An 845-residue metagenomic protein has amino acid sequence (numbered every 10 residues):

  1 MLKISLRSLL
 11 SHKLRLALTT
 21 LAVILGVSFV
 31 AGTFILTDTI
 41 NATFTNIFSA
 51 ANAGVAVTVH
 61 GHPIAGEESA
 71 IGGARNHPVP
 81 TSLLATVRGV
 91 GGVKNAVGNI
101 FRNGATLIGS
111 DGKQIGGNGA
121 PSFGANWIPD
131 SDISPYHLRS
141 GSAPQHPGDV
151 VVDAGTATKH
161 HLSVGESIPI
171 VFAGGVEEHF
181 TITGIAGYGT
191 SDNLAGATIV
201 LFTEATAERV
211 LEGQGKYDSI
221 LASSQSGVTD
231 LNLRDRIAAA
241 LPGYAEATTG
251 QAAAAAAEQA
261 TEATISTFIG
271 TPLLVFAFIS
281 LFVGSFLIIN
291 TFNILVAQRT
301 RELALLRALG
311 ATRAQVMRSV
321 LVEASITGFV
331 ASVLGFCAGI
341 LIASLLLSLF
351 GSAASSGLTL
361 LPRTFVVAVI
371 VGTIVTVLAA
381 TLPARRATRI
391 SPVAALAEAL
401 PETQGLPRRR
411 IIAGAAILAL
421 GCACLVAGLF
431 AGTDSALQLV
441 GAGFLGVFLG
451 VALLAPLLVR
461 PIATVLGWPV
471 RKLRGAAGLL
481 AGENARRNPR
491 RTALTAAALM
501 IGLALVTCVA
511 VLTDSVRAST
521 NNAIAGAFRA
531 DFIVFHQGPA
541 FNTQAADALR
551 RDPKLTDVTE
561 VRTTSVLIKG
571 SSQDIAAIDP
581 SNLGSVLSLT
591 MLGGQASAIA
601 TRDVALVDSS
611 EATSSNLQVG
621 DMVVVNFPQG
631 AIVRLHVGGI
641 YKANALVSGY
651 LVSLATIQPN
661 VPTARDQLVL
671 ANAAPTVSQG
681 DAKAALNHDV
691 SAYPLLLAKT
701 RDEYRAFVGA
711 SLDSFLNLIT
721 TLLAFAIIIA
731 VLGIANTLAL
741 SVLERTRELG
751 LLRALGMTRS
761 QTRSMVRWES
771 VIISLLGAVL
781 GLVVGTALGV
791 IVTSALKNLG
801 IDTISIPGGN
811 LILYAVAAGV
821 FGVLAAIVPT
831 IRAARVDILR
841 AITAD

Functional and structural regions predicted by a protein language model:
L2-F282, I294, S352, R363 (+3 more regions): Membrane transport/envelope proteins' first extracytoplasmic loop
S8-R15, A277, G284-G328, P383 (+3 more regions): Interfacial "coupling" helices/loops that link adjacent transmembrane helices in transporter permeases
S11-L18, F268-T271, R363, V367-A379 (+3 more regions): Alpha-helical transmembrane segments, especially those used as permease/efflux helices and single-pass anchors
V27-V59, I64-A65, I342-G351, L429-F444 (+5 more regions): Alpha-helical transmembrane segments
F292, S325-S355, T364-R389, L418-A431 (+5 more regions): Small-residue-rich transmembrane alpha-helices
R389-Q404, A834-D845: Short cytosolic juxtamembrane segments of multi-pass membrane proteins
L445, V451, L457-R602, L606-E611 (+1 more regions): Juxtamembrane segments of multi-pass membrane proteins
T492, A496, E560, D666-N672 (+2 more regions): C-terminal transmembrane helical bundles of large multi-pass transporters and their helix-start/helix-kink determinants
